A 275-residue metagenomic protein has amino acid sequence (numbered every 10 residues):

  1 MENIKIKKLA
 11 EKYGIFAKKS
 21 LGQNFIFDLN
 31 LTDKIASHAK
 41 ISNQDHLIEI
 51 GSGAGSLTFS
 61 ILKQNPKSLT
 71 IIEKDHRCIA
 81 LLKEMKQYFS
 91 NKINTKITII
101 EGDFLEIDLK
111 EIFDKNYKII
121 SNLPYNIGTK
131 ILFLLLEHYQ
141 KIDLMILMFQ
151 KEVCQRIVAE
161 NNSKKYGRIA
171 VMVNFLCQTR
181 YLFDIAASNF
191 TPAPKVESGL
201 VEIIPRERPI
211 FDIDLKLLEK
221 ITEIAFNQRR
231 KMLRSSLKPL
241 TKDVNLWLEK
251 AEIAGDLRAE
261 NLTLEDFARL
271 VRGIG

Functional and structural regions predicted by a protein language model:
M1-I224, E265-R272: Catalytic cores of RNA-modifying enzymes
P205, T222-G275: C-terminal lobe and adjacent flexible extensions of AdoMet/dcAdoMet transferase-like proteins
